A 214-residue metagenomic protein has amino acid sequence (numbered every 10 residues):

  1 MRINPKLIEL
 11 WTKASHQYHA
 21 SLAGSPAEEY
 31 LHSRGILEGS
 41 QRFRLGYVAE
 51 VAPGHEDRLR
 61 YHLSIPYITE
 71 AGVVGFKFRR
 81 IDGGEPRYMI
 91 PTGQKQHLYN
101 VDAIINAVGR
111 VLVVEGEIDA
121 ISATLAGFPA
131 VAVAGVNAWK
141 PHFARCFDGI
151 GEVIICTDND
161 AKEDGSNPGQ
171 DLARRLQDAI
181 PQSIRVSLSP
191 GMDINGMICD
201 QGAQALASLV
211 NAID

Functional and structural regions predicted by a protein language model:
M1-S64, D102-N106, D148, A179 (+2 more regions): TOPRIM metal-binding catalytic domain and adjacent DNA-binding surface shared by DnaG-type primases
L7, A49-G151, N167-P168: Phosphate-handling DNA/RNA-contact segment within nucleic-acid enzymes
R60-H62, R145-G149, D193-S208: Short, surface-exposed amphipathic charged segments that create phosphate/polyanion-binding patches used for binding
F78, L188-P190, G196: Active-site donor-binding loop signature of nucleotide-sugar glycosyltransferases
V131-V136, Q182-M192: RNase H-like polynucleotidyl transferase catalytic core
K140-S187, I198: Modules that initiate DNA replication and primer synthesis
E152-N159, Q201-D214: A polyampholytic, Gly/Pro-enriched intrinsically disordered region
